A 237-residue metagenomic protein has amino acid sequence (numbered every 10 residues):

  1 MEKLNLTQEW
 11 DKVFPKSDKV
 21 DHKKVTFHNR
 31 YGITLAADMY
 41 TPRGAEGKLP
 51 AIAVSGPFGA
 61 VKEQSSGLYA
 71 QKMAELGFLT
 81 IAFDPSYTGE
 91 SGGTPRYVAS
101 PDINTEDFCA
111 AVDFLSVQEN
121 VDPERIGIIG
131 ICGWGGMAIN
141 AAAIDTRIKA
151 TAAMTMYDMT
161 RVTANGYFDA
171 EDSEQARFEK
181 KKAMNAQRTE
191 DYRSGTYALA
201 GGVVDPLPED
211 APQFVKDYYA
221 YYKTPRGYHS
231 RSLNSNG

Functional and structural regions predicted by a protein language model:
E2-G47: N-terminal cap/lid segment of alpha/beta-hydrolase-fold proteins
G47-P57: Short beta-strand element of the alpha/beta-hydrolase
G59-Q71, P85: The serine-hydrolase catalytic nucleophile loop
S65, V98-E119: Alpha/beta-hydrolase active-site loop
K72-G92: Conserved alpha/beta-hydrolase
E119-C132: Alpha/beta-hydrolase fold nucleophile elbow
G130-N140: Glycine-rich nucleophile elbow surrounding the catalytic serine of serine-hydrolase chemistry
I139-P225: Alpha/beta-hydrolase-fold enzymes
